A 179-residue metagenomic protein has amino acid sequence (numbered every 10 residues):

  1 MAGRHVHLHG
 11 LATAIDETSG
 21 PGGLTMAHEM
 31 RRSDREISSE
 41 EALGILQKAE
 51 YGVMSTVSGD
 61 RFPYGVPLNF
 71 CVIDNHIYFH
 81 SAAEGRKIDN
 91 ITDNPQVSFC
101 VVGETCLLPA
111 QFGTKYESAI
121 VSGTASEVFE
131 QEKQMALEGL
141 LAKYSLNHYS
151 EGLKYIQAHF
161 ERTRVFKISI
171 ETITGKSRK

Functional and structural regions predicted by a protein language model:
V6-G10, E17: Short hydrophobic alpha-helical segments enriched in small aliphatic residues
I15-Q47: Extreme N-terminal tail/first-helix region
G22-S33, C106-K179: Charged, gly/pro-rich active-site loop segments
S39, E84-G85: Structural motif corresponding to alpha-helix initiation and N-cap regions
L46, N90-I91, L140: A generic structural signal for nonpolar/aromatic side chains embedded in well-ordered alpha-helices
A49-A83, F99-C100: Short beta-strand segments
H80, R86-Y116: Helix-adjacent hinge/juxtasegments
